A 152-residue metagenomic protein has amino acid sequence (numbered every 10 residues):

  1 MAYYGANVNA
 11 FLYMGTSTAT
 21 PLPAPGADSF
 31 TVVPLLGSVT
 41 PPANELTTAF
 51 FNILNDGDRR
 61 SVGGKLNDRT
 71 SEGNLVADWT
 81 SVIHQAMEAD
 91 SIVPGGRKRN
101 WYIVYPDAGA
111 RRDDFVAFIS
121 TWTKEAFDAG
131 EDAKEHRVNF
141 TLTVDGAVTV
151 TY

Functional and structural regions predicted by a protein language model:
M1-A2, L142: Generic hydrophobic secondary-structure signal
A2-V76, S120-H136: Solvent-exposed edge beta-strands and adjacent loop segments that serve as assembly or binding interfaces
Y3-Y4, Y13, Y102-Y105, Y152: Sequence-level detector for tyrosine residue identity
V39, V104-Y152: Short beta-strand and beta-hairpin "edge-sheet" elements
T70-N74, N100-Y102, N139-T143: Beta-strand secondary-structure signal
D78-S81, A147: Acidic glycine-/aspartate-rich tracts in secreted/extracellular proteins
T80-F118: Short, acidic/charged, Gly/Pro-enriched secondary-structure junctions
